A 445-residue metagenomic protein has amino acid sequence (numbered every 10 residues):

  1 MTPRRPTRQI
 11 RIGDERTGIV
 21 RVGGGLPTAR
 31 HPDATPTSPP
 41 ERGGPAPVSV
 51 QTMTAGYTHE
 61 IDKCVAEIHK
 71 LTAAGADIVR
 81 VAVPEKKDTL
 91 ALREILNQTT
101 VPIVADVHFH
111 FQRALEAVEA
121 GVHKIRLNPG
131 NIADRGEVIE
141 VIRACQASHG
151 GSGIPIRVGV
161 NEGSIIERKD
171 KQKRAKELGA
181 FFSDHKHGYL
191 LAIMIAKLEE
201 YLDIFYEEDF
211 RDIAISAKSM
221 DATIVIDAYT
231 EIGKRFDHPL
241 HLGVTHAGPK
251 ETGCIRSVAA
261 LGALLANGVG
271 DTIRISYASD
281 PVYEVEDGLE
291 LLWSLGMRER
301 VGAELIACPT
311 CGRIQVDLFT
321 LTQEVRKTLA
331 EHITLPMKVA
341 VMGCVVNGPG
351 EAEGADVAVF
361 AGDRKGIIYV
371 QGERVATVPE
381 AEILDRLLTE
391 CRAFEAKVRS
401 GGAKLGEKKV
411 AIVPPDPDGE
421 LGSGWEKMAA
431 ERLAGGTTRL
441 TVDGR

Functional and structural regions predicted by a protein language model:
M1-H31, P36-M53, K327, A430: N-terminal amphipathic alpha-helix/helix-capping segment at the start of soluble metabolic enzymes
G23-P45, S400, P415, E420-S423 (+2 more regions): Intrinsic disorder/low-complexity segments
P47-K63, A82, V101-F109, E177-I195 (+1 more regions): Active-site mouth loops of central-metabolism enzymes
V50, D106, V158, I215 (+5 more regions): Conserved, mostly hydrophobic/aromatic
A55-I61, T72-L96, P129-R135, I213-M220: Glycine-rich, proline-tolerant flexible connector loops at the mouths of alpha/beta enzymes
K86-V107, E140-I156, I232-H238, V325-L329: Alpha-helix-loop-beta-strand connector modules within alpha/beta enzyme cores
Q112-R157: Hydrophobic or amphipathic alpha-helical targeting/insertion segments
Q146-H149, N161, K169, K173-A330 (+2 more regions): Catalytic alpha/beta core domains of metabolic enzymes, predominantly
